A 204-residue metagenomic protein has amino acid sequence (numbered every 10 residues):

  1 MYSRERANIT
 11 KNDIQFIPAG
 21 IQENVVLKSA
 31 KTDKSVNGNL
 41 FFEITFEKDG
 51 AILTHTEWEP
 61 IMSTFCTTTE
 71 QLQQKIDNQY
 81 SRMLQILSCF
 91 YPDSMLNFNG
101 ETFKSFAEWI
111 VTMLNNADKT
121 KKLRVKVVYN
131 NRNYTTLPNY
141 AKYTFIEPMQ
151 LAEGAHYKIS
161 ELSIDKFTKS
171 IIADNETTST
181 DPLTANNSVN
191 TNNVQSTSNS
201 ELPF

Functional and structural regions predicted by a protein language model:
M1-F204: Short beta-rich binding modules
